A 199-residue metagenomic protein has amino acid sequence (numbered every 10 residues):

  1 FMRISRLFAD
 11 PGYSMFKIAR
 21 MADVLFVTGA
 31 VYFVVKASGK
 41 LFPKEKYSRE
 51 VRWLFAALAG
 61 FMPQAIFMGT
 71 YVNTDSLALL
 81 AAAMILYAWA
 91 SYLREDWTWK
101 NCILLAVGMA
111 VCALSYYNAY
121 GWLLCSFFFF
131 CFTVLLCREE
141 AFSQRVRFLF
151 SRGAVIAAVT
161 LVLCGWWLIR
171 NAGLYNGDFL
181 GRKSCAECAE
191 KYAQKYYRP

Functional and structural regions predicted by a protein language model:
D10-Y13, V34-F61: Transmembrane-helix signature of polytopic, membrane-embedded enzymes that assemble or transfer cell-envelope glycans
K17-K44, M84: Transmembrane-helix motifs of polytopic, lipid-linked glycan transferases
F33-K36, L77-E95, L104-M109, S126: Specific aromatic-rich, kink-prone transmembrane helix
G39-K46, I85-C102, C112, V134-E140: Membrane-interface transmembrane helices that cradle and orient dolichyl/undecaprenyl
Q64-L77: Short acidic/glycine- and proline-prone juxtamembrane loop motifs at membrane-interface regions of multi-pass membrane
S91-R94, W122-L161, C185: Perimembrane helix-loop-helix junctions
N101-Y117, L123, F128, V162: Membrane-interface alpha helices of multi-pass inner-membrane proteins
F132, S151-P199: Membrane-lumen/periplasm interface segments of specific transmembrane helices in polyprenyl phosphate-linked
